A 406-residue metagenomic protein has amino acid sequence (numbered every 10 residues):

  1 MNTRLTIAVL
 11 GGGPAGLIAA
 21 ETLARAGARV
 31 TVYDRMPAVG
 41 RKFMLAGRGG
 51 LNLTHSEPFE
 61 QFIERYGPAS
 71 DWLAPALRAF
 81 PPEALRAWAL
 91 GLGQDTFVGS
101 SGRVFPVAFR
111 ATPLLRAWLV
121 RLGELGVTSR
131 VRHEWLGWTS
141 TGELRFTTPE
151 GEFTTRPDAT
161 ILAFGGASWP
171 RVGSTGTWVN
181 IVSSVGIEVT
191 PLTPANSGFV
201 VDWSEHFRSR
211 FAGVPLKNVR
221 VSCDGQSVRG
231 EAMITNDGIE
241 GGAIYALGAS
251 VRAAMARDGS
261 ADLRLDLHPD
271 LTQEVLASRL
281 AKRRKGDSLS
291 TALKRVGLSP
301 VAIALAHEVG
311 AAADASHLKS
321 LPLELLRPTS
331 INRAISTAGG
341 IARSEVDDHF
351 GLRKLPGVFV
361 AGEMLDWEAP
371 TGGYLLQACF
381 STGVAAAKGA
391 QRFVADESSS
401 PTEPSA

Functional and structural regions predicted by a protein language model:
T3-L5, P149-A159, V228-G230: Core beta-strand elements of the Rossmann-like FAD/NAD(P) dinucleotide-binding domain in flavoenzyme oxidoreductases
L5-V32, A390-Q391: N-terminal Rossmann-like FAD-binding beta1-loop-alpha1 element of flavoenzymes
A8-L10, Y33, W135, T155-P170 (+3 more regions): Short hydrophobic core segments
T22, T31, M36-L45, F59 (+3 more regions): An anion/pyrophosphate-binding glycine-rich loop and adjacent beta-alpha core in soluble alpha-beta enzymes
R35-T128, H133: Conserved N-terminal/central alpha/beta ligand/cofactor-binding core
V131, S299-E368: A glycine-rich dinucleotide-binding beta-alpha-beta segment and adjacent secondary-structure elements that constitute
V131-E143: A conserved short coil-to-beta-strand element within the FAD-binding core of flavoproteins
S168-I181, V185, D366-A395: A conserved FAD-binding loop/helix module that cradles the flavin
